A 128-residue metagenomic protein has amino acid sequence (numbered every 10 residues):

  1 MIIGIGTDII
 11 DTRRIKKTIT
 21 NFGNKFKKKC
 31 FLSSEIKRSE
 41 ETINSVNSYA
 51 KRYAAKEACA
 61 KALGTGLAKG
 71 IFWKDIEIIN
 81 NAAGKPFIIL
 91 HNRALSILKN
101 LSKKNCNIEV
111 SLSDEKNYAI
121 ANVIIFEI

Functional and structural regions predicted by a protein language model:
M1-I128: Core catalytic alpha/beta fold that binds nucleotide/phospho-ligands
